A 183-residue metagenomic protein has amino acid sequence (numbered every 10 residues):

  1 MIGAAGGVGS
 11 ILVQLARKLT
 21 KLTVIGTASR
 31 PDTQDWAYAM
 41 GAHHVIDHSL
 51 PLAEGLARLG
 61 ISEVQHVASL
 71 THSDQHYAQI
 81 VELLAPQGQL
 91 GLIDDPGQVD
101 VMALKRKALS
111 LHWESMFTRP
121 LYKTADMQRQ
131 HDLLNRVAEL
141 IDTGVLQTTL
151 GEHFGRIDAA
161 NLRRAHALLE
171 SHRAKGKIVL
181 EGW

Functional and structural regions predicted by a protein language model:
M1-I2, I25-T27, Q65-L70, I93 (+2 more regions): Glycine- and other small-residue-rich loops at beta-strand/loop junctions that grip anionic moieties
M1-L50: Mid-domain Rossmann-like dinucleotide-binding core that forms the NAD(H)/NADP(H) cofactor-binding site
L12, I80, V137: Aromatic/hydrophobic pocket-lining residues that form π-stacking "cages" and hydrophobic walls in ligand
M40, V45-E114: Glycine-rich cofactor phosphate-binding loops and adjacent beta1-alpha1 units of small-molecule cofactor enzyme domains
Y77, L133-V137, L162: A general structural signal for well-ordered alpha-helical segments in protein cores
A103-H153: C-terminal substrate-binding/catalytic core of Rossmann-like NAD(P)-dependent dehydrogenases/reductases
D142-E152, R163-W183: C-terminal capping/lid region of NAD(P)-dependent oxidoreductase domains
R156-A160: Conserved loop-to-helix N-cap of the C-terminal "lid" that shapes the substrate pocket in Rossmann-like
